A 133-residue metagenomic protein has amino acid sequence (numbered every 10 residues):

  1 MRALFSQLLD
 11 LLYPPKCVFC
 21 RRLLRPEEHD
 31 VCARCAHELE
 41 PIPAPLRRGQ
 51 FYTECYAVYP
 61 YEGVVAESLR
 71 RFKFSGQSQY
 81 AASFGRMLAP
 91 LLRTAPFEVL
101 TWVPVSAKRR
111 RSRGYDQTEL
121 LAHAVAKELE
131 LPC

Functional and structural regions predicted by a protein language model:
M1-C133: Glycine-rich phosphate/pyrophosphate-handling loop used in enzymes and phosphotransfer proteins
